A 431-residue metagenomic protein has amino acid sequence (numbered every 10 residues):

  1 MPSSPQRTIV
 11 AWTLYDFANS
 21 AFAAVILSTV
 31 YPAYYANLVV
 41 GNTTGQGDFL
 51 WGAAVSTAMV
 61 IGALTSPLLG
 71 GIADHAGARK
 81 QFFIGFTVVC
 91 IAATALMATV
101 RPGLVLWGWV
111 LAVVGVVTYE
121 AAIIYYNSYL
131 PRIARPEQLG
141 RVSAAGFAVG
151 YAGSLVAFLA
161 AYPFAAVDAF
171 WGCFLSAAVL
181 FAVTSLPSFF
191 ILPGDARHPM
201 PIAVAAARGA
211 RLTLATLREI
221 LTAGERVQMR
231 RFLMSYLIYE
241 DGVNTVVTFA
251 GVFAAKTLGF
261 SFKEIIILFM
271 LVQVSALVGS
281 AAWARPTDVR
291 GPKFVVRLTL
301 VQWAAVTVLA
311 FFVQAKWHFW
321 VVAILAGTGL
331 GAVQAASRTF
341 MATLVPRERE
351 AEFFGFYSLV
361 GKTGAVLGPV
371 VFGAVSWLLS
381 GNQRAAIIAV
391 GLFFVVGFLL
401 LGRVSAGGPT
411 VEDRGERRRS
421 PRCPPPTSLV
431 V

Functional and structural regions predicted by a protein language model:
M1-I9, G194-M234, C423, T427: Juxtamembrane intracellular "pre-TM" segments in multi-pass secondary transporters
A24-D48, T248-I265: Short amphipathic helix-loop junctions that connect adjacent transmembrane helices in Major Facilitator Superfamily/SLC
T44-Q46, Y162-V179, A374-F394: A membrane-interface helix-boundary motif in multi-pass transporters
L64-A78, V278-P292, S376: Helix-to-loop junctions at the C-terminal end of transmembrane segments in multipass secondary transporters
Q81-L96, F294-L309: Structural signature of the two symmetry-related core transmembrane helices
A93, L104-A122, H318-A332: Hydrophobic core of transmembrane alpha-helices in multi-pass small-molecule transporters, especially MFS/SLC-type
R141-A161, S358-G368: Glycine-rich segments within core transmembrane alpha-helices of 12-TM secondary carriers
L180-I191, I388-E416: Multi-pass alpha-helical transporter architecture, strongest for 12-TM Major Facilitator/SLC carriers used
